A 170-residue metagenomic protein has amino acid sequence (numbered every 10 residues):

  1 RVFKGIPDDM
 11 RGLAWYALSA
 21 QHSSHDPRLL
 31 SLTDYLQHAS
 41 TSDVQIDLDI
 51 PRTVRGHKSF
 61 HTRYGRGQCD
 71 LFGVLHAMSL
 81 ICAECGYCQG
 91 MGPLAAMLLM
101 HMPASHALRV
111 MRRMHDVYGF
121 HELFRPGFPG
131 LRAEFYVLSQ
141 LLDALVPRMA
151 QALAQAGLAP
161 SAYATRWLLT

Functional and structural regions predicted by a protein language model:
R1-T170: Helix-rich, well-folded core regions that mediate interactions or catalysis
